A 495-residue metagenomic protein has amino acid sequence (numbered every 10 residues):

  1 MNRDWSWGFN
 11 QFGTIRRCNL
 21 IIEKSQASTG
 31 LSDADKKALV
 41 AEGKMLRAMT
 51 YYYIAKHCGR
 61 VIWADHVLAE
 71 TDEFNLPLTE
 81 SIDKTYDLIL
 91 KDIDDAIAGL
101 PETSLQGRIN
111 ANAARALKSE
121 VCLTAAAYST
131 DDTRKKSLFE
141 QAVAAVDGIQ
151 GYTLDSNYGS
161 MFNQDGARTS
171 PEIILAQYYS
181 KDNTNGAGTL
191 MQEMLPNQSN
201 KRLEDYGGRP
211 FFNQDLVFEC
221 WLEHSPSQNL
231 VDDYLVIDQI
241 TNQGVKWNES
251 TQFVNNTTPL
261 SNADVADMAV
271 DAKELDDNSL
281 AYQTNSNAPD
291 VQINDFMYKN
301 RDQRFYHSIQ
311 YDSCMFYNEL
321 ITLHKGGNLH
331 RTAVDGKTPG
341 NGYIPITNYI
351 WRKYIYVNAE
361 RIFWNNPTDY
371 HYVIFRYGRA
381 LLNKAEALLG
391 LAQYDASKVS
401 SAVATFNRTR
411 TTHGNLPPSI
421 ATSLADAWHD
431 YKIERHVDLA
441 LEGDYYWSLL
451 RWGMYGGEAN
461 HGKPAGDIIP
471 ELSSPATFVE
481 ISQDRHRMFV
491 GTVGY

Functional and structural regions predicted by a protein language model:
M1-C58, F74-D87, K91-Q106, T251 (+7 more regions): Conserved, well-structured interaction surfaces
N2-W5, S279-T411: C-terminal substrate/ligand-recognition segments
Q11-F12, L88, F162-E249, G326 (+4 more regions): Long, intrinsically disordered, low-complexity segments
R17, I21, T85, D92 (+6 more regions): Alpha-helical solenoid repeat scaffolds, predominantly canonical TPR units
T29, A55-I62, S104, V121-T133 (+1 more regions): Short coil/turn linking the two alpha-helices of tandem helical-hairpin repeats
N112-R115, E120-R331, A459: An aromatic- and glycine-enriched ligand-binding surface/loop that stacks and positions planar moieties
